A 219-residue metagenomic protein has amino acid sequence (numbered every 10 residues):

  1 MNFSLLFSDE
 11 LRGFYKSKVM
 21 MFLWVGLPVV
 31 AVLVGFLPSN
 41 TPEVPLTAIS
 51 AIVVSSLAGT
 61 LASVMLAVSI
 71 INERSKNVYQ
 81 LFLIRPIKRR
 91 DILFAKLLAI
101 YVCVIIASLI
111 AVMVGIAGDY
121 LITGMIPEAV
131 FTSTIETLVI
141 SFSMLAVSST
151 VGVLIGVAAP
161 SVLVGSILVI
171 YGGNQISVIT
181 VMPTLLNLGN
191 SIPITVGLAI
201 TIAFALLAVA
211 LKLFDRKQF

Functional and structural regions predicted by a protein language model:
M1-L23: Aromatic- and glycine-rich beta-strand/loop motifs that create alpha-glucan
K16-S39, S50-M65, G165-V178, T201 (+1 more regions): Hydrophobic alpha-helical transmembrane segments of multi-pass membrane transport/permease proteins
V30-A62, V68-S69, F94-A159: Secretory targeting signals
P45-I49, V64-L83, F219: Transmembrane helix boundary and interhelical loop/hinge segments in multi-pass membrane proteins
R89-R90: Alpha-helix N-cap/start motif
T180-V196: Extracellular/periplasmic helix-loop-helix junctions in multi-pass membrane proteins
T201-F219: Junction motif at the cytosolic side of a transmembrane helix
